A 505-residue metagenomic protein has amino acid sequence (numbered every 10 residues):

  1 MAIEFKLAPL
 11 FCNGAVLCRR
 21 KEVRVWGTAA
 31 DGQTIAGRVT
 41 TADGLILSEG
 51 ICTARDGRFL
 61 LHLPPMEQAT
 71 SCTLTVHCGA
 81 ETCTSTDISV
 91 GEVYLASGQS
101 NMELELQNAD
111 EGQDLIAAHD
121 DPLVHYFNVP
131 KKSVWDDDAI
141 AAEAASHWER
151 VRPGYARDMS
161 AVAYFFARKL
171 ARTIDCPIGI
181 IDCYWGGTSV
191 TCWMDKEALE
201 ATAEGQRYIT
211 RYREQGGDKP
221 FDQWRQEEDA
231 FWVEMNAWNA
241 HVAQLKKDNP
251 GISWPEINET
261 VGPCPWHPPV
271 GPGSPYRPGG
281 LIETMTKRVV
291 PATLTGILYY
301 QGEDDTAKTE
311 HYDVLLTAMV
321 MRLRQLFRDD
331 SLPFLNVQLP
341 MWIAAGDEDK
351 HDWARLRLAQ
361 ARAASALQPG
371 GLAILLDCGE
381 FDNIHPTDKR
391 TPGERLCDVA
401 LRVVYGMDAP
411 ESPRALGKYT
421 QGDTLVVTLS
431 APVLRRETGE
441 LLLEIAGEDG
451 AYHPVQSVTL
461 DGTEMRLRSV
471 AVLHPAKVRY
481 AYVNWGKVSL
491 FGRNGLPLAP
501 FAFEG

Functional and structural regions predicted by a protein language model:
M1-G505: Cell-envelope and extracellular/periplasmic
